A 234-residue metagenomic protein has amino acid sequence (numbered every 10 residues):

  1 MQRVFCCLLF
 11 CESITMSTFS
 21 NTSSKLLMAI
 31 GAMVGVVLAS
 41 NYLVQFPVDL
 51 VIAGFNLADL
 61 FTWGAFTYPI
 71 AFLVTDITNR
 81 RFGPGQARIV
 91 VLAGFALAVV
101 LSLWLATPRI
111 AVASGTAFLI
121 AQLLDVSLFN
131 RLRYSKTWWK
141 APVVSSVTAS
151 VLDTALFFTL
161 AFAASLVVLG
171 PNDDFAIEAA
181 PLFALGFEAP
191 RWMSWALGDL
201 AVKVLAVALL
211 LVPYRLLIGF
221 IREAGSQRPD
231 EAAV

Functional and structural regions predicted by a protein language model:
C6-C7, C11: Cysteine-centered motifs
M16-G85: Hydrophobic transmembrane alpha-helices
V34-V37, F72, G94-A98, S150: Residue-level recognition of pore/gate-forming positions within transmembrane alpha-helices of multi-pass
V37-Q45, L101-L105, A161, Y214: Structural signal for membrane-spanning alpha-helices in multi-pass inner-membrane proteins, emphasizing helix cores
G85-F95, K140-P142: Cytoplasmic-side transmembrane-helix entry/capping segments in multi-pass membrane proteins
A98-A117: Interfacial aromatic-anchored transmembrane helix boundaries in multi-pass membrane proteins
A111-D230: Membrane-embedded alpha-helical hairpins and interfacial helices in multi-pass inner-membrane proteins
